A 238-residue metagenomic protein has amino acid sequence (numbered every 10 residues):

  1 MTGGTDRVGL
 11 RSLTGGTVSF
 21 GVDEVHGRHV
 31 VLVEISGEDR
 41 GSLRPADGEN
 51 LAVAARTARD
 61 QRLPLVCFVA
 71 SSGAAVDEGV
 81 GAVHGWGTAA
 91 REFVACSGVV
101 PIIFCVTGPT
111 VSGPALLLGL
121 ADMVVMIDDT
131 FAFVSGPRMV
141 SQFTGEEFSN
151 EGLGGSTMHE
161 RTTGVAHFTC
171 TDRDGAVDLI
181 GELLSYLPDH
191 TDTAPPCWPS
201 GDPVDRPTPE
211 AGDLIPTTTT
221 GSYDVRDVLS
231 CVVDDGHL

Functional and structural regions predicted by a protein language model:
M1-I103, P109, P114-L116, L120-F131 (+2 more regions): Terminal-region recognition feature
F143: Small cofactor-carrier domains centered on a conserved lysine used for covalent cofactor attachment
